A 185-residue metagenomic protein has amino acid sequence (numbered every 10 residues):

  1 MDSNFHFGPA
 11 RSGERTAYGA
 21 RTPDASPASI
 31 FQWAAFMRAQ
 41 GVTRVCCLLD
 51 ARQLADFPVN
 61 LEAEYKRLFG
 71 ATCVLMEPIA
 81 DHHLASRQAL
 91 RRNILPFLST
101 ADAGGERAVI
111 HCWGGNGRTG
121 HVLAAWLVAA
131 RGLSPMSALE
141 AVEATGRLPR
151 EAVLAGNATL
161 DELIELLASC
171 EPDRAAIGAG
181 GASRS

Functional and structural regions predicted by a protein language model:
M1-V109, G114, H121-S185: Cys-dependent protein tyrosine phosphatase-like superfamily
